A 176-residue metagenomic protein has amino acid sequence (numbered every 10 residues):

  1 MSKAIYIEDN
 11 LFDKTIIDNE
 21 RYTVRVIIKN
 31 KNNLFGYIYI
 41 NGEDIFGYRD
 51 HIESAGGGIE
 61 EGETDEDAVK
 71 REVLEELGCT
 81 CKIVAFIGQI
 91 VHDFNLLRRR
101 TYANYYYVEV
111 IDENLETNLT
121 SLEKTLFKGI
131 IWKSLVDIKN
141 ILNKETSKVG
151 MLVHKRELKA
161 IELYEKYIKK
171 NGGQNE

Functional and structural regions predicted by a protein language model:
M1-V26, K31: Acidic, metal-coordinating catalytic segment for phosphate/diphosphate chemistry, firing primarily on the Nudix
E20, E61, D65, V153 (+1 more regions): Hydrophobic (often cysteine-bearing) scaffold residues that line and stabilize catalytic clefts of nucleotide/cofactor
R21, R49-S54, T101-A103, T125: Short connector loops at helix/strand junctions that flank enzyme active sites, especially segments positioning acidic
R25-I27, L34-G36, Y105-Y106: Residues embedded in well-ordered beta-strands
N30-E75: Conserved Nudix-box catalytic region and its N-terminal flanking loop in Nudix hydrolases and closely related
I59-K82, H92-T146: Unchanged
V84-G88: Conserved S-adenosyl-L-methionine
L122-E176: Nudix hydrolase/Nudix homology domain
